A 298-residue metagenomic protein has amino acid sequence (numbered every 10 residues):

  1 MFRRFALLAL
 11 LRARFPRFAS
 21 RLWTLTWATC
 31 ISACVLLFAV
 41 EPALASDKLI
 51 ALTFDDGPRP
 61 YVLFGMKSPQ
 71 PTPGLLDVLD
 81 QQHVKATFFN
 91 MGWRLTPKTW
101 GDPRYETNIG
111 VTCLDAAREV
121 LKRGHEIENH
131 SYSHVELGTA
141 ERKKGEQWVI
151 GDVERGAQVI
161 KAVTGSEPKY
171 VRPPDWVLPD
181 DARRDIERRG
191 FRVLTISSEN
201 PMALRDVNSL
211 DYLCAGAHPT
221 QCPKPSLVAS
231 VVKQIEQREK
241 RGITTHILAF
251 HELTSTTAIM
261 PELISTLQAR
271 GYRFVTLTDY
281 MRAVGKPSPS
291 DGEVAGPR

Functional and structural regions predicted by a protein language model:
M1-R21: N-terminal secretory signal peptides that target proteins for export/translocation
A19-A39: Bacterial N-terminal signal peptides
L44-N129, S133-E141, G151-P168, T266: Active-site beta->alpha N-cap acidic-glycine motif
I50-F54, A86-N90, E126-S131, P168-P173 (+4 more regions): Structural recognition of the beta-strand scaffold that forms the well-ordered cores of secreted hydrolase catalytic
D56-P60, G92-P97, E126-I127, Y132-L137 (+6 more regions): Solvent-exposed loop/turn segments at secondary-structure junctions within structured extracellular/periplasmic domains
F64-G65, S133-V163, V177-I243: Alpha-helical scaffold elements lining the catalytic groove of polysaccharide deacetylases
G74-L75, A116, A182-D185, I259-L263: A short acidic, amphipathic alpha-helical/loop segment
D80-A86, T254-R298: C-terminal domain-boundary segment and adjacent tail
